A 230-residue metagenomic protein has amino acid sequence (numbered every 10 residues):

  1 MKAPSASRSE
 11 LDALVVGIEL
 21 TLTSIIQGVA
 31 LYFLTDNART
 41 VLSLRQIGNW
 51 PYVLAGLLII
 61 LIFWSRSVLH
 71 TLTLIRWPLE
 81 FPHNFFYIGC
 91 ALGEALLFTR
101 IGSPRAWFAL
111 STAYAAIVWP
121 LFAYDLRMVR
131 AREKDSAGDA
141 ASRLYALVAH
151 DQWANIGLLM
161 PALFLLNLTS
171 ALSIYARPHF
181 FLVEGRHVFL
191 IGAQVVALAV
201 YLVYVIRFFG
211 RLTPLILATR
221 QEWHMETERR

Functional and structural regions predicted by a protein language model:
M1-H70: N-terminal topogenic module of multi-pass integral membrane proteins
E10-T23, L144-N167: Loop-to-transmembrane boundary segments
I25-V41, F85-P104, F164-P178: Hydrophobic alpha-helical transmembrane segments and adjacent interfacial helices in integral membrane proteins
L44-L57, G102-L121, L190-L198: Alpha-helical transmembrane segments
I59-L69, A116-G138, Y204-L215: Membrane-water interface of transmembrane alpha-helices
I75-F86: Cytoplasmic-side transmembrane-helix entry/capping segments in multi-pass membrane proteins
I88-I156: Membrane-proximal helix-loop-helix units in multi-pass membrane proteins
M160-R230: C-terminal transmembrane-bundle signature of multipass membrane proteins, characterized by strong activation on
